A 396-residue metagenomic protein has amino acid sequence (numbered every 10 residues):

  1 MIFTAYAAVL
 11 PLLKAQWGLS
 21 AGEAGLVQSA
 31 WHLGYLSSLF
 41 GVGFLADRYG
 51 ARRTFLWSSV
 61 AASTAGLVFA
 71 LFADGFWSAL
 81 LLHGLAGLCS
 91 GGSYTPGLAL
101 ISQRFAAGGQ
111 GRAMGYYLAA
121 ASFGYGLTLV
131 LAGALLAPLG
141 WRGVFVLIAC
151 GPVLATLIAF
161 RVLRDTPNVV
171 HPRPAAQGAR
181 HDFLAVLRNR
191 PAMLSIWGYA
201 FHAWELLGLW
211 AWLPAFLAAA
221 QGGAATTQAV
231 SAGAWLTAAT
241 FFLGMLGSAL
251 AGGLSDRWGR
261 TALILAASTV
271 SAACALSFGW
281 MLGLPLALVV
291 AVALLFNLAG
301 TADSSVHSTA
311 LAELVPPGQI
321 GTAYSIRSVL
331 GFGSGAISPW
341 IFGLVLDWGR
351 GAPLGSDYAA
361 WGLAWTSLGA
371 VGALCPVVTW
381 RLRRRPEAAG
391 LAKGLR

Functional and structural regions predicted by a protein language model:
Y6-A7, P191-F241, M245, S338-P339: Extracytoplasmic gate region of multi-pass secondary transporters
S37-A73: Conserved MFS/SLC helix-loop-helix module at the cytosolic interface between two early adjacent transmembrane helices
R48-S58, D256-S268: Cytoplasmic membrane-interface "Motif A"-like loop-to-helix N-cap segments of 12-TM Major Facilitator Superfamily
V60-D74, V270-G283: C-terminal ends and interior cores of transmembrane alpha-helices in multi-pass membrane transporters/permeases
L82-A120: Cytoplasmic helix-loop-helix junction between adjacent transmembrane helices in 12-TM secondary transporters
Y117-R161: Helix-loop-helix hairpin linking two adjacent transmembrane segments in secondary transporters
F160-L184, A388-G394: Flexible cytoplasmic inter-helical loops of multi-pass small-molecule transporters
T261-H307: C-terminal transmembrane helical hairpin of 12-TM major facilitator-type secondary transporters
